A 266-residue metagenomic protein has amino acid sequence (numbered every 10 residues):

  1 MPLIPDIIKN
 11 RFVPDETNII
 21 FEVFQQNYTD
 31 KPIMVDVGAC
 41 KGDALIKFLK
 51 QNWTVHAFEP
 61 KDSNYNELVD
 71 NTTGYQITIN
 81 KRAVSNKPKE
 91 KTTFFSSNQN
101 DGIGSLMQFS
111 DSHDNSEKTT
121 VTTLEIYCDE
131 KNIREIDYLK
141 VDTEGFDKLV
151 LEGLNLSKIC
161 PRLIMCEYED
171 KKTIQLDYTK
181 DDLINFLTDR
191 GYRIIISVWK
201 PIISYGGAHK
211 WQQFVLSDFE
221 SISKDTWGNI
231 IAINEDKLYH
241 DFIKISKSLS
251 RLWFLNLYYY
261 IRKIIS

Functional and structural regions predicted by a protein language model:
M1-S266: Phosphate/nucleotide-binding beta-alpha loop and adjacent structural elements of enzyme active sites
